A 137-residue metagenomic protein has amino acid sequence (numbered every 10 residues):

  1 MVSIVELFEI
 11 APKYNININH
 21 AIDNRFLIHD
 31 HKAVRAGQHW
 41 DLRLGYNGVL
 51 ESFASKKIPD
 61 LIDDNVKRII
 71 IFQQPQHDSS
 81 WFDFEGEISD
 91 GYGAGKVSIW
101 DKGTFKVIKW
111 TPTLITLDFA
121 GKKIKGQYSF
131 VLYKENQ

Functional and structural regions predicted by a protein language model:
M1-Q137: A charge-rich, low-complexity, intrinsically flexible signal that marks solvent-exposed coils, linkers, repeats
